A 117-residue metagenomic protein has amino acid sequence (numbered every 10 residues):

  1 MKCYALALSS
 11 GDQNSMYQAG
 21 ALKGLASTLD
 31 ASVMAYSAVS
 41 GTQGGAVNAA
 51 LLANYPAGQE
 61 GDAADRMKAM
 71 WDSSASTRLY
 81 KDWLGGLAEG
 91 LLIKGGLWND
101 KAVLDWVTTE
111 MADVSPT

Functional and structural regions predicted by a protein language model:
M1-A7, D12-E110: Patatin-like phospholipase
M111-T117: A short alpha-helix-loop-beta-strand transition element characteristic of N-terminal alpha/beta dinucleotide-binding
